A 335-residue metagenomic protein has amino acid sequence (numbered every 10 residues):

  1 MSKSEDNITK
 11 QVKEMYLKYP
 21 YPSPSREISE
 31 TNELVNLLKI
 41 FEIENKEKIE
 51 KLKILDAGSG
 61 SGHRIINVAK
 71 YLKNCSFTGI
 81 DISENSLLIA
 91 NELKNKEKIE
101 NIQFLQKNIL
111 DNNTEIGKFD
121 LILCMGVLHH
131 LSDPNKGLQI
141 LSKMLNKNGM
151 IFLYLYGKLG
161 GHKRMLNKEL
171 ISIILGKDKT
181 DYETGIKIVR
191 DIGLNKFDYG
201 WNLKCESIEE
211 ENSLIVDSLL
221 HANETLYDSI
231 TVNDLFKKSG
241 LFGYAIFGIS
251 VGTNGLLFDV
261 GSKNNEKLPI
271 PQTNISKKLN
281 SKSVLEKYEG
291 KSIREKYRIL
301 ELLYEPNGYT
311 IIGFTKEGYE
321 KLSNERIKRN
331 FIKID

Functional and structural regions predicted by a protein language model:
K18, I28-E50: Conserved alpha-helix/loop element of class I SAM-dependent methyltransferases that forms part of the SAM/SAH-binding
S61-K73: Conserved SAM-binding loop of SAM-dependent methyltransferases across substrates and taxa, primarily the Class I
S83: Conserved SAM/SAH-binding beta-strand->alpha-helix loop
K98-L110: Conserved SAM-binding strand-loop segment of SAM-dependent methyltransferases
N113-L121: A short acidic, Gly/Pro-enriched loop at the edge of an enzyme's catalytic core that lines a small-molecule cofactor
N135-K147: A short glycine-rich, Lys/Arg-flanked "PGG" loop and its adjoining helix->strand segment in the class I
F152-N195: Conserved class I S-adenosyl-L-methionine
E206-D335: Rossmann-like AdoMet/SAM-dependent catalytic core
